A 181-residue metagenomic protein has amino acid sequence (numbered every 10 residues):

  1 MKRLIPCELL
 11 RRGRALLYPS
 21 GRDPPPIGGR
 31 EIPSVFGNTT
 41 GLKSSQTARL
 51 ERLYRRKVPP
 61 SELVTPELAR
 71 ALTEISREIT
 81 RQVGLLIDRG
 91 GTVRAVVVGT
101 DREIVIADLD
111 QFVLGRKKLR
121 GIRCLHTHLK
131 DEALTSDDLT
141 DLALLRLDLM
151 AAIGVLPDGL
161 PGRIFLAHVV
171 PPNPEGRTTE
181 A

Functional and structural regions predicted by a protein language model:
I5-K117: Glycine-rich short-loop/terminal segments
G28, T40-G41, R49-L50, M150-A181: Active-site or metal-binding loop neighborhoods of secreted/extracellular toxin and effector enzymes
T80-G84, R120-I122, L147-L149: Short, surface-exposed beta-edge/turn micro-motifs
G84-L86, V93-V96, L142, M150-A152 (+1 more regions): Generic structural hydrophobic/aromatic packing signal, biased to beta-strands
I87-G91, L129-K130, A152-L160: Short, flexible beta-strand-to-coil junctions
V96-R146, V155-L156: Short HxH-centered metal-ligating active-site micro-motif
